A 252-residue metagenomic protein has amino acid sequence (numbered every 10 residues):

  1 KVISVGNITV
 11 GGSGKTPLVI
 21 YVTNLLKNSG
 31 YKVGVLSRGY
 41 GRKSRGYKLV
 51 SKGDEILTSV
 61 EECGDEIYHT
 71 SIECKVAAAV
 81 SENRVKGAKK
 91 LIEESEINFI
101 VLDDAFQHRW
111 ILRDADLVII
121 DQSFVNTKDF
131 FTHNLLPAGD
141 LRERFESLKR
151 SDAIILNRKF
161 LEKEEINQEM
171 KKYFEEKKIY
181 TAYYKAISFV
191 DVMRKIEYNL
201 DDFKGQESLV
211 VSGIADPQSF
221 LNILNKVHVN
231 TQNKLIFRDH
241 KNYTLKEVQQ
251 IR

Functional and structural regions predicted by a protein language model:
K1-D54: Walker A (P-loop) phosphate-binding motif
K1-I3, R109-L112, I187-F189, R194-I196: Signature of alpha-helical transmembrane segments in polytopic membrane proteins
K27, I72, N225: Anion (oxyanion) recognition and catalysis
Y31, K75, V229: Short phosphate-binding/catalytic loops that engage adenosine nucleotides
G34-L36, V118, S208-V211: Conserved beta-strand elements of the Class I
Y40-R42, G46-F174: Phosphate/Mg2+-binding loops and adjacent switch elements in nucleotide/diphosphate-handling enzyme cores
V125-R252: C-terminal accessory "lid"/substrate-recognition subdomains
